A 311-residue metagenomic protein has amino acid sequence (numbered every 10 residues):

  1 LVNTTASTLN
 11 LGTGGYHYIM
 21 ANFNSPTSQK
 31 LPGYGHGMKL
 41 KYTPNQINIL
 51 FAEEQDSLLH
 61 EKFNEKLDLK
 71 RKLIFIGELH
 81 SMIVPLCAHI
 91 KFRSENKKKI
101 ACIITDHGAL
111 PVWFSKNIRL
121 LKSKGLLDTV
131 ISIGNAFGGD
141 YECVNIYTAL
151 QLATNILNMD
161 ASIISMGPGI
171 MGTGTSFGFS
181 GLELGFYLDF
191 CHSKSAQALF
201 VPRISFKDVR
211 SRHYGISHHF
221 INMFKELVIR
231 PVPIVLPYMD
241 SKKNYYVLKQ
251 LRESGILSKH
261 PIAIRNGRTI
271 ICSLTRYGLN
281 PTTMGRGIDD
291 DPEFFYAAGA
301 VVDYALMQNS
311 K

Functional and structural regions predicted by a protein language model:
L1-A6: Surface-exposed interaction regions enriched in Ser/Thr/Asp/Glu that occur as long low-complexity tracts or repetitive
S7-L9, F23-P26, S81, A109-L110: A short acidic, glycine/proline-enriched capping/turn motif at secondary-structure boundaries, especially helix N-cap
S7-Y18: Short, Lys/Arg- and Gly-enriched loop/turn segments at beta-strand edges
N10-G12, V84, V112-W113, G174: Short helix/loop capping segments that flank catalytic or ligand/cofactor-binding pockets
Y16-H17, H36, H60, H80 (+6 more regions): Histidine (H) residue identity feature
H17-L50: Short peripheral tails and domain-boundary helices/loops at the edges of structured domains
N48-C143: Phosphate-binding glycine-rich loops and their immediate beta-loop-alpha structural context
R93-K98, K116-S165, I170-K311: Non-transmembrane, aqueous-exposed alpha-helical and coiled segments at domain scale
